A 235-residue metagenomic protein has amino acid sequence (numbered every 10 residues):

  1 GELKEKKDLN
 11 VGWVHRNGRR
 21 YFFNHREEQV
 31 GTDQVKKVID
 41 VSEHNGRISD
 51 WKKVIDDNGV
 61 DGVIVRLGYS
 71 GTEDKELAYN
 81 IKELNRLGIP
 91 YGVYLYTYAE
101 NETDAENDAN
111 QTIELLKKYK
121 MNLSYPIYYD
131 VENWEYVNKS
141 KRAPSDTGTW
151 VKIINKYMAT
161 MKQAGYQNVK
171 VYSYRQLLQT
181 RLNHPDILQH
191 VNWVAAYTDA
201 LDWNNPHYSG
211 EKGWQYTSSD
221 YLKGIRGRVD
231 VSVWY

Functional and structural regions predicted by a protein language model:
G1-Q34: Extracellular adhesion/carbohydrate-binding repeat motifs centered on closely spaced tryptophans
G31-E43, S49, D57, I187-Y235: Functionally critical loop-and-helix segments that line ligand-binding/catalytic clefts of soluble enzyme domains
Q34-M158, K162-A164: Substrate-binding cleft of extracellular glycoside hydrolase catalytic domains
V41, V65, Y129-V131, V171-Y174 (+2 more regions): Conserved beta-strand positions
Y91, Q167-V169, N192: Hydrophobic anchor at the start of a short beta-strand that flanks the dinucleotide cofactor-binding loop
D104-N107, L177-P185: Glycine-rich, charge-decorated loop segments at or immediately adjacent to ligand/cofactor-binding or catalytic sites
I113-Y128, N133, L182-S209: Structural recognition of alpha->loop->beta junctions
Y166-Q179: Aromatic-lined carbohydrate-recognition surfaces of secreted/lumenal glycan-active proteins
